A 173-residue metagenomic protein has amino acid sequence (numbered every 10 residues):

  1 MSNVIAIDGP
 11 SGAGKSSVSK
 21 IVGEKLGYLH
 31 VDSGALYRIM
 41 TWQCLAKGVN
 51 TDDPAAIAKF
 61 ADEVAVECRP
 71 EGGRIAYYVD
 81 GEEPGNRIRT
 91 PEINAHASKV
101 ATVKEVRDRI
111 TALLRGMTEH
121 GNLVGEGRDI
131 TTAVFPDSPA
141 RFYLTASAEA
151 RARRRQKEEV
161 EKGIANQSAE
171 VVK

Functional and structural regions predicted by a protein language model:
I5-I7: Hydrophobic anchor at the beta1->P-loop junction of P-loop NTPases
G12: Walker A (P-loop) phosphate-binding loop of P-loop NTPases
K15: Conserved lysine of the Walker
V18: Hydrophobic positions on the alpha1 helix immediately C-terminal to the Walker A/P-loop
G23-D32, A46-N50: Post-Walker A helix-loop "phosphate-sensing" segment adjacent to the P-loop in P-loop NTPases
A35-L123, V134, E149, R153 (+1 more regions): ATP-dependent small-molecule kinase phosphotransfer cores that center on conserved nucleotide phosphate-binding segments
L123, P139-Y143: Short, well-ordered beta-strand core segments
